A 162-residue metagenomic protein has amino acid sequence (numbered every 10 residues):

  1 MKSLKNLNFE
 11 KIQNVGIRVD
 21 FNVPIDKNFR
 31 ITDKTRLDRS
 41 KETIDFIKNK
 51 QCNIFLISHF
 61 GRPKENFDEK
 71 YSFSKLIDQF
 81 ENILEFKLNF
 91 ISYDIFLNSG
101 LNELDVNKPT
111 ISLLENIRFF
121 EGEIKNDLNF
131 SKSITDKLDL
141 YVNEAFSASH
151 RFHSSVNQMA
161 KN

Functional and structural regions predicted by a protein language model:
M1-N162: Active-site loop-to-helix "anion-binding N-cap" substructures in soluble metabolic enzymes
